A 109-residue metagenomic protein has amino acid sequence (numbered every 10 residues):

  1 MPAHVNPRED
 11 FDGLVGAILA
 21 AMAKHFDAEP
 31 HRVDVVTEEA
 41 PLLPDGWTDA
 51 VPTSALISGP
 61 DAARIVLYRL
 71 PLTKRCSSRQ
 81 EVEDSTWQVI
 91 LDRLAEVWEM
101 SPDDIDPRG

Functional and structural regions predicted by a protein language model:
M1-N6: A short, surface-exposed helix-loop junction/capping segment
P7, A20-A23, E39-A40, R69 (+2 more regions): General structural signal for secondary-structure boundaries
D10: Polyanion-binding surfaces on beta-sheet-dominated domains and ring/shell assemblies
G13-V66: Auxiliary, metal-adjacent structural segments of Zn-dependent hydrolase domains
V51-W87, V97-G109: Active-site scaffold of zinc-dependent metalloenzymes
